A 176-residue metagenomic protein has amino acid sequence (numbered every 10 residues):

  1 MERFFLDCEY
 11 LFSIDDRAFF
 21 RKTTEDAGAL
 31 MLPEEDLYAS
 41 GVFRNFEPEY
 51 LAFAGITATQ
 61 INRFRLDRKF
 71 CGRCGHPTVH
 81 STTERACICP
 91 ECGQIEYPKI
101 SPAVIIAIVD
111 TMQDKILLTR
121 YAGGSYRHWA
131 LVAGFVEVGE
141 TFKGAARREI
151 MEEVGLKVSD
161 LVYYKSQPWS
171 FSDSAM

Functional and structural regions predicted by a protein language model:
M1-E49: N-terminal alpha-helical interaction blocks
F4-R17, Q113, Y121-A122, V138 (+1 more regions): Active-site segment of metal-dependent pyrophosphate-handling enzymes, primarily the Nudix hydrolase catalytic core
P48-A58, K69-H76: Short Cys/His-rich Zn2+-coordinating modules
A58-D67, T78-E84: Short, flexible, mixed-charge glycine/proline-rich loop motifs that serve as phosphate/nucleic-acid-contacting
K69, A86-A130, F135, K157 (+1 more regions): N-terminal strand-loop-strand
H76-V79, Y97: Short functional micro-motifs and their immediate structural scaffolds
V132, A146, I150: Hydrophobic alpha-helical positions that pack around
T141-F142: N-terminal phosphate-binding loop and adjacent alpha-helix
